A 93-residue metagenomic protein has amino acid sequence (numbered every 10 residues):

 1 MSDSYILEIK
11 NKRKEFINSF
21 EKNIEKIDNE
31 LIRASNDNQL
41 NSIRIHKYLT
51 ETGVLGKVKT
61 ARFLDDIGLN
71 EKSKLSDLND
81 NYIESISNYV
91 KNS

Functional and structural regions predicted by a protein language model:
M1-T52: Long, highly charged, low-complexity intrinsically disordered interaction regions that mediate electrostatic DNA/RNA
L31-V54, L64-K72, D80-Y82, K91: Extended, structured, electrostatic nucleic-acid-contact surfaces
K57: Active-site nucleotide-donor binding segment shared across nucleotidyl transfer reactions
D77: Basic, nucleic-acid-binding surfaces and adjacent catalytic neighborhoods in DNA/RNA-processing proteins
S87-S93: Primarily interfacial, aromatic-capped hydrophobic alpha-helices that serve as membrane anchors
